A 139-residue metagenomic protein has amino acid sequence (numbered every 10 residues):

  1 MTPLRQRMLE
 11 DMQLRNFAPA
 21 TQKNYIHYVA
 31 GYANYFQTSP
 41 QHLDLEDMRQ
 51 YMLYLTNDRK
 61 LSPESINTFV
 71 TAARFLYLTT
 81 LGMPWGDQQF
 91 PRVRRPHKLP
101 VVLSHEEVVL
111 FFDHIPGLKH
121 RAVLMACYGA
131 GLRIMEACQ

Functional and structural regions predicted by a protein language model:
M1-Q139: Conserved catalytic core of the tyrosine transesterase superfamily
